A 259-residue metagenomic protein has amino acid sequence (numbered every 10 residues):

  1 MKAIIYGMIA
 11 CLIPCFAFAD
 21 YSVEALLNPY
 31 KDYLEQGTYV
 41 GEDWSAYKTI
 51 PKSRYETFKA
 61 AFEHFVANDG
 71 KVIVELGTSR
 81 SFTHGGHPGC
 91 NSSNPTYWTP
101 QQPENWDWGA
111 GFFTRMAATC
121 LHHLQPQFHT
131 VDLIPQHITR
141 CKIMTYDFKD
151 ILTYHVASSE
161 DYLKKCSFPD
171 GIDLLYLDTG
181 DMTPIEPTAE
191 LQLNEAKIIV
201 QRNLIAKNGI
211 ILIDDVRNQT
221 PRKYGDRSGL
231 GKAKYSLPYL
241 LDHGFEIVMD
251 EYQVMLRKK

Functional and structural regions predicted by a protein language model:
M1-I9: Sec-dependent signal peptide recognition, specifically the positively charged N-region followed immediately by
A17-A19: Boundary at the C-terminal end of the N-terminal hydrophobic targeting segment
S22-N68, G86-G89: Class I SAM-dependent methyltransferase Rossmann-like catalytic core, especially the SAM/SAH-binding loop
K59-H64, G70-E160: SAM cofactor-binding core of SAM-dependent methyltransferases, primarily the Rossmann-like beta-alpha-beta module
Y162-D170: Short amphipathic alpha-helix with an adjacent loop that forms part of the alpha/beta core around
D170-D178: Short SAM/SAH-binding signature in class I
D181-K259: C-terminal substrate-binding/active-site "lid" region of AdoMet-derived donor-dependent transferases
